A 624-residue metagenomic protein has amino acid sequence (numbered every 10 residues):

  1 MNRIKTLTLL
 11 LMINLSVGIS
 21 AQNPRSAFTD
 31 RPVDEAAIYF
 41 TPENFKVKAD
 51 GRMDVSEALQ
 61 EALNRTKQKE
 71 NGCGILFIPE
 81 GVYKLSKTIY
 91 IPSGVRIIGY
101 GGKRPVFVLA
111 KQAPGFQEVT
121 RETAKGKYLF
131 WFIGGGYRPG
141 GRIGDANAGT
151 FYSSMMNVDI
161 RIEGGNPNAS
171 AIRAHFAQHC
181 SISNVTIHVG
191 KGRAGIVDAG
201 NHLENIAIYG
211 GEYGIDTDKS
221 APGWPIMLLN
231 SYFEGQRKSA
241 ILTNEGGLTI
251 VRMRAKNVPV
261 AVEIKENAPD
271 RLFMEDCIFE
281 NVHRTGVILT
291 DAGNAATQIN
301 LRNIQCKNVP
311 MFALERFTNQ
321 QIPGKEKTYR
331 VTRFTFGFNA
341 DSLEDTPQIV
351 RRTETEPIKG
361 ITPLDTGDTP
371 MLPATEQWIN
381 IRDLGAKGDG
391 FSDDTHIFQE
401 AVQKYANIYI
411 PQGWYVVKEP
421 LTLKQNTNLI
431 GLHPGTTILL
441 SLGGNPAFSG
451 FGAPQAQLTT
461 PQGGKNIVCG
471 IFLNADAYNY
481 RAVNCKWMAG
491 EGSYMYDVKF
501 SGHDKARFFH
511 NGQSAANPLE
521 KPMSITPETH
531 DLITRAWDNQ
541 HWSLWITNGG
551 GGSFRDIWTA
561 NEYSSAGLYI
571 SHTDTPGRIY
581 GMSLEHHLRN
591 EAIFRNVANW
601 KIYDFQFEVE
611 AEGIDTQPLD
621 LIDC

Functional and structural regions predicted by a protein language model:
N2-T6, L10-P79, L85-S86, Y90-G164 (+9 more regions): Extracellular "leader-to-stem" segments immediately downstream of a signal peptide or signal-anchor in secreted/lumenal
K84-S86, V416-E419, K601, E610: Flexible loop/turn segments at secondary-structure boundaries
V95-Y100, V417-L432, N590: Classical protein tyrosine phosphatase
Y409, I570-H572, R578-F594: C-terminal, well-structured subdomains that either form a transmembrane helix-short loop-helix hairpin in multi-pass
R555-Y569, P576-G577: Active-site-proximal segments of catalytic enzyme domains that coordinate small-molecule cofactors or metal ions
